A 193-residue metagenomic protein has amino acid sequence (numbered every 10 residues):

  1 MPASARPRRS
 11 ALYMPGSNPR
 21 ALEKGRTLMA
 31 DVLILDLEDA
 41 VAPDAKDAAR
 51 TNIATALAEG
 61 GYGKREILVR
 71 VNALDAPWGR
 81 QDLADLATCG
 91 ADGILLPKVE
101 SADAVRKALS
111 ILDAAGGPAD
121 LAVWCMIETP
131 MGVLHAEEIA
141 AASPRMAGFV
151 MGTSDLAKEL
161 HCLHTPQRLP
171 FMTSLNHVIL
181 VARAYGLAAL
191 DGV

Functional and structural regions predicted by a protein language model:
M1-V193: Expand to "…catalyze enediolate/carbanion chemistry for C-C bond making/breaking, isomerization, decarboxylation
